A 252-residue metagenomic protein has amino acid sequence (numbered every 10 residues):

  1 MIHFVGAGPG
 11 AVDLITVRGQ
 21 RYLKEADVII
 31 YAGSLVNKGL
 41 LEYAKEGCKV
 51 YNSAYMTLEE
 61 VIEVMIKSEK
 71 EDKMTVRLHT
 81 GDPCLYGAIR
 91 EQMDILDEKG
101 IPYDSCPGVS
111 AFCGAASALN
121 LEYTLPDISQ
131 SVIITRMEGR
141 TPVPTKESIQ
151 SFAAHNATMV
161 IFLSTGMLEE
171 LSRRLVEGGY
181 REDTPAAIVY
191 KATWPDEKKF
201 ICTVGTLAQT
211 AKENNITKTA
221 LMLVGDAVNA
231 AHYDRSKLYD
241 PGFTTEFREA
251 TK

Functional and structural regions predicted by a protein language model:
M1-V109, A208, A220: Class I S-adenosyl-L-methionine
I2, K70-T75, S131, G139 (+1 more regions): A contiguous loop/helix-start segment that scaffolds small-molecule binding in enzyme catalytic cores
A11, C84-H155, K198-I201: Class I SAM-dependent methyltransferase SAM-binding "motif I" and its flanking Rossmann-like core
I15-V17, G114-A116, L171: Short hydrophobic alpha-helical segments that form membrane-spanning helices or hydrophobic packing faces of helical
T16-V17, S34, P126-I128, D183 (+1 more regions): Non-catalytic, surface-exposed connector residues within folded enzymatic/regulatory domains
V17-Q20, G39-L40, M65, E122-Y123 (+3 more regions): Short, flexible, glycine/charge-rich loop motifs used to bind or transfer phosphoryl groups or to couple energy/partner
